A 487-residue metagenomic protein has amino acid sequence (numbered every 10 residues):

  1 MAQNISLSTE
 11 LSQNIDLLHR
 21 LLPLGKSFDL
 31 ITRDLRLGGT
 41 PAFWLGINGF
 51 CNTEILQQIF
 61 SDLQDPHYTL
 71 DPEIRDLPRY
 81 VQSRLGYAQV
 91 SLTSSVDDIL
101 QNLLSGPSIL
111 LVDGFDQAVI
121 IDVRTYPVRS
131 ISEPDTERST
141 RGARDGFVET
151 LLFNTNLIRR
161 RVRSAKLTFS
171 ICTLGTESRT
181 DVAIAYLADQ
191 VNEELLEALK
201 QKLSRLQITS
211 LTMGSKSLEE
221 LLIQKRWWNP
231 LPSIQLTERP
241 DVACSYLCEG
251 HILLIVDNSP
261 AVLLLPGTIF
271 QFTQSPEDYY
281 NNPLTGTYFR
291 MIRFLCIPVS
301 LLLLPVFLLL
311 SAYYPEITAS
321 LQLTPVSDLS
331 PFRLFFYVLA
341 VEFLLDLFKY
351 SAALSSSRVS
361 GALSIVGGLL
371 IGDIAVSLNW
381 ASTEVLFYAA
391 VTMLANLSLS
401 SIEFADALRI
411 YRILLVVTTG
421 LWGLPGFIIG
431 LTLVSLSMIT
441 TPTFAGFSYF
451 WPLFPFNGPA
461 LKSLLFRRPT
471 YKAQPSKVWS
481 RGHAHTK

Functional and structural regions predicted by a protein language model:
M1-V306, L310, Y314-E316, L323-P325 (+1 more regions): Membrane-embedded alpha-helical signal segments
H19, R159, C244, L345 (+2 more regions): Short glycine-/small-residue-rich flexible loop motifs, especially phosphate/cofactor-binding loops
Q64-P66, I184, S351, L370 (+4 more regions): A generic membrane alpha-helix/interface feature
G106, G142, G146, A165 (+7 more regions): Glycine-centered flexibility sites
R163, S204, K349, V376 (+1 more regions): Short polybasic/polar patches that bind polyanions
L254, A261, G267-L415: Transmembrane alpha-helical segments that form the functional core of multipass membrane systems
T383-V385, A389-K487: Hydrophobic alpha-helical transmembrane segments of membrane transport and translocation systems, primarily multi-pass
